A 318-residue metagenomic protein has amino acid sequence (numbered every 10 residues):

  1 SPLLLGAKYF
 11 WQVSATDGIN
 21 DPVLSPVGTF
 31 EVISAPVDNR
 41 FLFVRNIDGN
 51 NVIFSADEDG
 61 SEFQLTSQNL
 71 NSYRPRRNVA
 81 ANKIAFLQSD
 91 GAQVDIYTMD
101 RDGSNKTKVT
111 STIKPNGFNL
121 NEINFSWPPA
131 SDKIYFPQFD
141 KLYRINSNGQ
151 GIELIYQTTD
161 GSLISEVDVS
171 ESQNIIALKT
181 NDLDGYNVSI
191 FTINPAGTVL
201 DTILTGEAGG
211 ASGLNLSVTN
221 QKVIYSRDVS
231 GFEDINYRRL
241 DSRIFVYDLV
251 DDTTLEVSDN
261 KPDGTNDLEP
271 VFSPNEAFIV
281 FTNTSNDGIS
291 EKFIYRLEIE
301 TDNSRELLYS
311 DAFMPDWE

Functional and structural regions predicted by a protein language model:
S1, L5-E318: Sequence signature of WD/YWTD-type beta-propeller architectures
